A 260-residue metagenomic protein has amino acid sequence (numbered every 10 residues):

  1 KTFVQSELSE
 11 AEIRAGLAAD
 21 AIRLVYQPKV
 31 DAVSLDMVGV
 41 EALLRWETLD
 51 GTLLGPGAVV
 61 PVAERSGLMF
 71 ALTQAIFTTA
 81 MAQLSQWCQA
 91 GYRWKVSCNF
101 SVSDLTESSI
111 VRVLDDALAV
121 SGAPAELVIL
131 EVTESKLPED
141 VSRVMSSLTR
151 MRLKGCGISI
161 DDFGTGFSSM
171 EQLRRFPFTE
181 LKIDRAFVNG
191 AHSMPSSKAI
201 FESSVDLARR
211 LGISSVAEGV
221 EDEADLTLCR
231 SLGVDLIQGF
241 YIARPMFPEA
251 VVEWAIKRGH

Functional and structural regions predicted by a protein language model:
K1-T2, A32, D36, L49 (+3 more regions): EAL-family c-di-GMP phosphodiesterase catalytic domain
T2-V62, N99, I160, Q238 (+1 more regions): Active-site core of bacterial EAL-family cyclic-dinucleotide phosphodiesterase domains
S34-E41, S66-R143, G219: Catalytic core of bacterial c-di-GMP phosphodiesterases, primarily the EAL and HD-GYP domains, capturing alpha-helical
A42, V59, I76, A80 (+2 more regions): Hydrophobic side chains in well-ordered alpha-helices of soluble proteins
V60-P61, F70, T149, K198: Conserved long alpha-helical elements within nucleotide-processing catalytic cores of c-di-GMP signaling and class III
L114-A117, S146-K154: Catalytic-core regions built around general acid/base machinery
